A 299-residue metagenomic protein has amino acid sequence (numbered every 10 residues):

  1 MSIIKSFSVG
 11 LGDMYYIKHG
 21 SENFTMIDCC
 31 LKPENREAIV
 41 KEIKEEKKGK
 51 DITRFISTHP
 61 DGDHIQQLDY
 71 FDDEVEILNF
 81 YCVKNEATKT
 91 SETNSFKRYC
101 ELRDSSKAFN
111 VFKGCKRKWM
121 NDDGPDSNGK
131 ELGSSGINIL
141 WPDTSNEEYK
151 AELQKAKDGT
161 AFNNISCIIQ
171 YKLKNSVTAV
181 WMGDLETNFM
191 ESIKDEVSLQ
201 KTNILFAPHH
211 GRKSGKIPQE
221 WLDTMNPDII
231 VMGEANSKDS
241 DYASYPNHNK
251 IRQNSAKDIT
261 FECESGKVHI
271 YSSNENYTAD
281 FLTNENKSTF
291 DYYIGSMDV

Functional and structural regions predicted by a protein language model:
M1-K50, K113-K201, K257-V299: Core dinuclear metal-dependent hydrolase active-site scaffold
L11, K32-E34, P60-I65, A87-T90 (+4 more regions): Active-site environment of divalent metal-dependent phosphoester hydrolases
T25, P33-A87, E196-R212, D223-I230: Active-site metal-binding motif and surrounding structural segment of the metallo-beta-lactamase
N35, I39, H64-Q67, E92-L102 (+2 more regions): Stable alpha-helical elements in mature extracytoplasmic
I56-P60, H64, C82-E86, E92-S95 (+3 more regions): Divalent cation-coordinating acidic motifs and surrounding scaffolds that mediate Ca2+/Mg2+/Mn2+/Zn2+-dependent binding
I65-E74, T90-C100, I217-E220, D241-P246: Metal-dependent catalytic neighborhoods of phosphoester/phosphodiester hydrolases
K97, V197-T260, E264-H269: Long, structured stretches of catalytic cores involved in phosphate-ester chemistry, encompassing
S106-F109, R117, Y245-R252: Active-site regions of enzymes building and remodeling cell-envelope glycoconjugates
